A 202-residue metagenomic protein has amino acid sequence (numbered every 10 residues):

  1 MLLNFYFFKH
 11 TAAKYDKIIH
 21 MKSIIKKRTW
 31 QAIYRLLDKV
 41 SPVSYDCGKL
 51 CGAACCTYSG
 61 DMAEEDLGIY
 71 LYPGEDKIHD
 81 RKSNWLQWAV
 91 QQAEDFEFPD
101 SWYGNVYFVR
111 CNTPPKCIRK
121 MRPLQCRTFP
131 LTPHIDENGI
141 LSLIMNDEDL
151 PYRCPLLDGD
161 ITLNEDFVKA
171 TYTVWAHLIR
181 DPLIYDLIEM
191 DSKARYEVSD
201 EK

Functional and structural regions predicted by a protein language model:
F5-K202: Short loop/turn segments that flank or connect secondary-structure elements
